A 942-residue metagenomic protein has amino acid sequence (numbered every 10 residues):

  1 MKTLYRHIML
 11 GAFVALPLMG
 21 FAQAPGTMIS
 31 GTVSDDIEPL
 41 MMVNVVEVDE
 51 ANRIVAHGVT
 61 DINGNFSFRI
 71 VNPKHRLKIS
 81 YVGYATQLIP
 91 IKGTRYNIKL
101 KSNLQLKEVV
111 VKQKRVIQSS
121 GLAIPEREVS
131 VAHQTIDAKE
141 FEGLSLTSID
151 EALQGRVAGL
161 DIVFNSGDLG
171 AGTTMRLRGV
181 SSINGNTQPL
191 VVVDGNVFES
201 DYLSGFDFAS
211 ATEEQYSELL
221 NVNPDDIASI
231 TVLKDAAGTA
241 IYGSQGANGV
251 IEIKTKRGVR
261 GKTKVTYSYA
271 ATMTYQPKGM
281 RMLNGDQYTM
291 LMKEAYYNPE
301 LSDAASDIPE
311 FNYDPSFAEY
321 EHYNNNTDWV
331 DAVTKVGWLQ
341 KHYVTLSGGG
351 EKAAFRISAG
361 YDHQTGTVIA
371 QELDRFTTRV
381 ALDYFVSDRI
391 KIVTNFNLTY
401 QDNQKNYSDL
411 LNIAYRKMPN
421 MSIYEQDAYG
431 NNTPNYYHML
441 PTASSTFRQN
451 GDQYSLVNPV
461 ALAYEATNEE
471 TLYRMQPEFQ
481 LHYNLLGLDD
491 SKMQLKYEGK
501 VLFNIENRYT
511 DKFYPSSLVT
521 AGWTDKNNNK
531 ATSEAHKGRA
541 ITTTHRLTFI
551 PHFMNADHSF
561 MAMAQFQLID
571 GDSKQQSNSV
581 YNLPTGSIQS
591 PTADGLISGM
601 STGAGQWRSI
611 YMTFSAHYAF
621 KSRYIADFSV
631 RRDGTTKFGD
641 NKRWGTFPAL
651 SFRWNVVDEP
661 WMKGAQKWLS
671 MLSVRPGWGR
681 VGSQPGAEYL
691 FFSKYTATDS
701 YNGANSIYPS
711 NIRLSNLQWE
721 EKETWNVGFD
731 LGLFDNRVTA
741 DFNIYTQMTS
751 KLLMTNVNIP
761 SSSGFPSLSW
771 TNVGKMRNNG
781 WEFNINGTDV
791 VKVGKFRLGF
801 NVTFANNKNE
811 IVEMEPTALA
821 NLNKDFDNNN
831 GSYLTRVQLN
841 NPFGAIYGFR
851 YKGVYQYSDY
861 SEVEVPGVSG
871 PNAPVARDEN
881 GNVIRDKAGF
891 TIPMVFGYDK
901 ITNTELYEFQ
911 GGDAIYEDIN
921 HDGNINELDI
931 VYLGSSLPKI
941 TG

Functional and structural regions predicted by a protein language model:
M1-L10, L18-R379, Y384-V386, K391-V393 (+4 more regions): Short, small/polar-rich motifs associated with maturation and membrane association, primarily at protein termini
A51-R53, L488-M493, M554-D557, G794: Short, solvent-exposed loop/turn segments that connect beta-strands within catalytic domains and beta-strand-rich
T135, G143-E151, G155, G167 (+22 more regions): Outer/extracellular conduits and scaffolds centered on Gram-negative outer-membrane beta-barrels
F208-A209, P477-N484, L731-L733: Alpha-helical support elements that line or immediately flank enzyme active sites and cofactor-binding pockets
D286-N324, I413-A461, Y514-A531, D572-M600 (+4 more regions): Surface-exposed loop/turn segments flanking beta-strands in extracellular/periplasmic regions
Y343-V344, K352-A359, R389-Y407, I423-T433 (+4 more regions): Outer-membrane beta-barrel domain signature, strongest for Gram-negative TonB-dependent receptors and also present
N403-M421, M814-A818: Low-complexity intrinsically disordered tracts that form flexible linkers/tails across taxa
